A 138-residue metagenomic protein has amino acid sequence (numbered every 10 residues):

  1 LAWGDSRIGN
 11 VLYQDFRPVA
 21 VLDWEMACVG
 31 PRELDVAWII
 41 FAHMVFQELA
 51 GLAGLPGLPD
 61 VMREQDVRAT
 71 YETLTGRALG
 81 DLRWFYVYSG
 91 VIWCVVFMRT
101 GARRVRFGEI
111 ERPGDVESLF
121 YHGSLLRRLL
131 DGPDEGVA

Functional and structural regions predicted by a protein language model:
L1-G4, V21-D23, I40, Y86 (+1 more regions): Short beta-strand segments
L1-L34: Active-site acidic catalytic loop and adjacent metal/ATP-binding pocket of ATP-dependent phosphoryl transfer enzymes
R17-V19, A78-L79, P133-A138: Conserved NTP-binding catalytic cores of kinases and kinase-like/nucleotidyltransferase enzymes across multiple kinase
P18-L22, R63-R77, Y121-R127: Short amphipathic alpha-helical segments and their helix-coil junctions
C28-P31, P56-P59, G114, S118: Pocket-edge positions in alpha/beta enzyme catalytic cores
L34-T75, S89-F107: Active-site activation/catalytic loop segments of kinase-like enzymes and analogous catalytic loops in related
R77-S89: All-alpha amphipathic helical-bundle segments outside canonical DNA-binding/catalytic cores that form hydrophobic
R103-A138: Regulatory N- and C-terminal appendages and interdomain linkers associated with kinase/kinase-like NTP transferase
